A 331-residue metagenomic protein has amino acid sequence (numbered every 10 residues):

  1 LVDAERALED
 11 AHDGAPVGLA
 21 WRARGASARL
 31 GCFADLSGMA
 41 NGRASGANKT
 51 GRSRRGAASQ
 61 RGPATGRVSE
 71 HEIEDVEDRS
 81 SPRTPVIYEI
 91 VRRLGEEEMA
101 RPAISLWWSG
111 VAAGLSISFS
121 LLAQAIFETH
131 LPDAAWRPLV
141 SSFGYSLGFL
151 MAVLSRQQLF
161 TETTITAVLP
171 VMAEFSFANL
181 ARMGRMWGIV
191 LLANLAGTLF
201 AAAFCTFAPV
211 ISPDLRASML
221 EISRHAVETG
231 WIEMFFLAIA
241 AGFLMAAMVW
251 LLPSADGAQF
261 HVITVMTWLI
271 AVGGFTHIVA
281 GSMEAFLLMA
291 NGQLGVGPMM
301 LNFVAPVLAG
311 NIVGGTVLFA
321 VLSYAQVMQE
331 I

Functional and structural regions predicted by a protein language model:
L1-V17: Extreme N-terminal basic, low-complexity initiation segments that serve as generic localization/processing leaders
R6, D13, R24-A26, D35-G38: Intrinsic disorder/low-complexity segments in short proteins, especially the signal peptide and propeptide regions
A40-I331: Alpha-helical transmembrane segments and their helix-helix packing motifs
